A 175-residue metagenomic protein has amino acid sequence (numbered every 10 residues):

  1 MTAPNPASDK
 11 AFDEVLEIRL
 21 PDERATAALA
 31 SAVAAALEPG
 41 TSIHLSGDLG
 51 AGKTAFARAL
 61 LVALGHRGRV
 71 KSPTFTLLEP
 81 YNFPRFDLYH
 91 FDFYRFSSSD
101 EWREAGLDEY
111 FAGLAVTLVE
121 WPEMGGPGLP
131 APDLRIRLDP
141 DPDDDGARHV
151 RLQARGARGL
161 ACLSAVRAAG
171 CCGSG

Functional and structural regions predicted by a protein language model:
T2-D9, E14-L16, S97, W102 (+1 more regions): Short phosphate-coordinating micro-motif centered on Lys-Gly-acidic
A27-A36: Pre-Walker A adenine-sensing motif
S42-H44: Short hydrophobic/aromatic beta-strand immediately N-terminal to the Walker A/P-loop
S46-D48: P-loop (Walker A) phosphate-binding loop of NTP-binding proteins
K53: Conserved lysine of the Walker
H66-Y81: Short beta-strand-centered segment that lines the nucleotide-binding/catalytic pocket of NTP-utilizing
H90-S97: Switch II (G3) loop of P-loop NTPases
